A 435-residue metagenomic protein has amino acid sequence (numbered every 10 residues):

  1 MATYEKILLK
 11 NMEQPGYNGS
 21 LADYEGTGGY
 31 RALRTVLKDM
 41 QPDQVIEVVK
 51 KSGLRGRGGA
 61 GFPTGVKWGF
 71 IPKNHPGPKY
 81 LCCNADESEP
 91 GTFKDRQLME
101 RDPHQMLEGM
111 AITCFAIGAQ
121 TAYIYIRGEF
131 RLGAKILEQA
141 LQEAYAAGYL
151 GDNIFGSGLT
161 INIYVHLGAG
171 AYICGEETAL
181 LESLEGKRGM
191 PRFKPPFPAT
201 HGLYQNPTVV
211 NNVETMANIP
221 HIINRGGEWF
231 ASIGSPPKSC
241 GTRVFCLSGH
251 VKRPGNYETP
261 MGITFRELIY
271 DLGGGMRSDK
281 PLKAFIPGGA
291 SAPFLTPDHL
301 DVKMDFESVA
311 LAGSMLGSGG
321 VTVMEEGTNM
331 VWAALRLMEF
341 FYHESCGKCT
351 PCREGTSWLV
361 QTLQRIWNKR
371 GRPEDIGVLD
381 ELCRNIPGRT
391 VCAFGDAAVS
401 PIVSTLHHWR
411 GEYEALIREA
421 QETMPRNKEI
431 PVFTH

Functional and structural regions predicted by a protein language model:
M1-R188, H435: Iron-sulfur-cluster electron-transfer modules
A32-K51, G77-K79, A85, K94-M99 (+4 more regions): Ferredoxin-type iron-sulfur electron-transfer modules in oxidoreductases and energy-metabolism complexes
V36-N74, A231-G234, K238, C246 (+3 more regions): Accessory "access/gating" subregions that flank catalytic or transport cores
A60, V66-W68, T92-D95, A134-Q139 (+9 more regions): Short acidic, glycine/serine/threonine-rich loops at helix termini
S88-G91, E129-A134, A171-C174, L180 (+9 more regions): Flexible loop/turn segments at secondary-structure boundaries
K94-Q105, P207, N211, Y257-P260 (+1 more regions): Short alpha-helix boundary/capping segments
G109-T113, M261-D279: Short amphipathic, charge-patterned alpha-helical segments
A134-M261, G273: Hydrophobic alpha-helical positions that pack around
